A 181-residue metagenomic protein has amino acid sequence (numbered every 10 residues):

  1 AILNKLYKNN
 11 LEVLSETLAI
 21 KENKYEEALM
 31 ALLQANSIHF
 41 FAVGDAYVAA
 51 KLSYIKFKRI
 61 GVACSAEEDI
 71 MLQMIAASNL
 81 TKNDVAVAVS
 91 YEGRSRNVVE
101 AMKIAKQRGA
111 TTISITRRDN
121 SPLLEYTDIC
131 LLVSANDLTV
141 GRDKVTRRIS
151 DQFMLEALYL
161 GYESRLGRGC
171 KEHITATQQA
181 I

Functional and structural regions predicted by a protein language model:
A1-K24: HTH-adjacent hinge/linker in prokaryotic transcriptional regulators
K24-A35: Glycine-rich phosphate/diphosphate-binding loops that line cofactor/substrate pockets in enzymes
L33-F153, A157-L166: Glycine-rich phosphate-binding loops that contact phosphosugars or nucleotide phosphates
R168-I181: A short, charged, Gly/Pro-tolerant segment at domain boundaries
